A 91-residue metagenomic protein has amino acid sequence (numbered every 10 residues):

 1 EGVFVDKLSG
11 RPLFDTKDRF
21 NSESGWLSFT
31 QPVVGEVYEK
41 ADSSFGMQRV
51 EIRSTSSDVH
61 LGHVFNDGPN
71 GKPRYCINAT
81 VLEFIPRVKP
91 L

Functional and structural regions predicted by a protein language model:
E1-L91: A short Gly-Trp-Pro
